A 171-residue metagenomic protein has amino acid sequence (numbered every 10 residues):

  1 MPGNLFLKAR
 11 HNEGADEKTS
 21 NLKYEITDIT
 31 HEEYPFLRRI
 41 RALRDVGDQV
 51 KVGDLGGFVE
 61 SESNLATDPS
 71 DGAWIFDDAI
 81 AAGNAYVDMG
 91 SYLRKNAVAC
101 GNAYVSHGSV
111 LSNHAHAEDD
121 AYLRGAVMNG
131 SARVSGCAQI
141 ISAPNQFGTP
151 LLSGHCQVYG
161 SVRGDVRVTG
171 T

Functional and structural regions predicted by a protein language model:
M1-G72, D78, N96, N102 (+9 more regions): Terminal amphipathic alpha-helical/low-complexity segments used for targeting or macromolecular assembly
T67-D71, G90-L93, P144-F147: Intrinsically disordered, low-complexity coil segments
G72-Y86, G90-Y92: Short, compact, well-ordered microdomains
M89-G90, H107, G125, S142: A short acidic/small-residue loop/turn micro-motif
I140-S153: Acidic/polar low-complexity surface segments
P144-Q146, V158, V162, V168-T171: Extracellular beta-rich repeat passengers
